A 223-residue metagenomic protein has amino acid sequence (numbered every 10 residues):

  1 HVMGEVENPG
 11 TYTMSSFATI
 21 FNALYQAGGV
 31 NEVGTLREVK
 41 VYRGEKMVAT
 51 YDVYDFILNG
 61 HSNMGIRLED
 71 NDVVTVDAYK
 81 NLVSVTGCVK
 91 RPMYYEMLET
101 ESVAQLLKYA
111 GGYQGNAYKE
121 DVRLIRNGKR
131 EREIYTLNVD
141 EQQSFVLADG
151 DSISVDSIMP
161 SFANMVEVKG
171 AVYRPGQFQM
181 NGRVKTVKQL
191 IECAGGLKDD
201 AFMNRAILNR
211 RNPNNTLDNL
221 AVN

Functional and structural regions predicted by a protein language model:
H1-N223: Ser/Thr/Pro/Gly-biased, low-complexity, turn-/loop-rich segments that often occur immediately after N-terminal
